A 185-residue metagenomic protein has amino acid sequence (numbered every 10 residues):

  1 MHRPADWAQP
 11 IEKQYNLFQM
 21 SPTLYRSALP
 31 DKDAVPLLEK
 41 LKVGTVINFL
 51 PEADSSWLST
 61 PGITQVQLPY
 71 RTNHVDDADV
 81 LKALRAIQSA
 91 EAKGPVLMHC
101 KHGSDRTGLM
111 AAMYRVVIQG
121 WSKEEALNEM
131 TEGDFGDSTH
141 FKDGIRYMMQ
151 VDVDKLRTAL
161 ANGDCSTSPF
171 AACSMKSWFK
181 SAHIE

Functional and structural regions predicted by a protein language model:
M1-V96, L109-E185: Cys-dependent protein tyrosine phosphatase-like superfamily
C100: Short cysteine clusters
G103: Substrate/cofactor-recognition hotspot
R106: Conserved lysine of the Walker
